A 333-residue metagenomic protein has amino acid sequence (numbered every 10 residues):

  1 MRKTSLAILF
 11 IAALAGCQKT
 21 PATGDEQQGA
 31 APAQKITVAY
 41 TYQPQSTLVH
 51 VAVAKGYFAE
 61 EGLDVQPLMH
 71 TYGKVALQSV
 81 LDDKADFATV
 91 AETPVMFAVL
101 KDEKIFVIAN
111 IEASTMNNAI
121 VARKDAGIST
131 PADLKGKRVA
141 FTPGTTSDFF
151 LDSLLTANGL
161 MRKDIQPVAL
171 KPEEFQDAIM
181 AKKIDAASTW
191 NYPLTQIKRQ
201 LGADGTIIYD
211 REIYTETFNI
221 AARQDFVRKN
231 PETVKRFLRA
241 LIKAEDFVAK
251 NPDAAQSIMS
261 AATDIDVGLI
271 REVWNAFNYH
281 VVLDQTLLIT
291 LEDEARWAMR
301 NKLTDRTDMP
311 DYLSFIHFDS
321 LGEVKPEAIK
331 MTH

Functional and structural regions predicted by a protein language model:
R2-I8: Sec-dependent signal peptide recognition, specifically the positively charged N-region followed immediately by
A13-G16: C-terminal motif of bacterial Sec signal peptides marking the signal peptidase cleavage site
Q18-T20: Bacterial signal peptide processing site
D25-M161, Q166-A169, D185-N191, G205-Y214: Short, glycine-/small- and polar/acidic-enriched structural segments that line small-molecule recognition paths
V51, K55-G56, Q78, D82 (+14 more regions): Solvent-exposed, polar/charged alpha-helical surfaces in well-ordered, non-transmembrane soluble domains, broadly
T93, P167-V168, E173-A261: Pocket-lining segment of extracytoplasmic ligand-binding domains
K229-D305: Secondary-structure end/capping motifs
M299-H333: Conserved C-terminal helix/tail region of periplasmic/extracytoplasmic solute-binding proteins
